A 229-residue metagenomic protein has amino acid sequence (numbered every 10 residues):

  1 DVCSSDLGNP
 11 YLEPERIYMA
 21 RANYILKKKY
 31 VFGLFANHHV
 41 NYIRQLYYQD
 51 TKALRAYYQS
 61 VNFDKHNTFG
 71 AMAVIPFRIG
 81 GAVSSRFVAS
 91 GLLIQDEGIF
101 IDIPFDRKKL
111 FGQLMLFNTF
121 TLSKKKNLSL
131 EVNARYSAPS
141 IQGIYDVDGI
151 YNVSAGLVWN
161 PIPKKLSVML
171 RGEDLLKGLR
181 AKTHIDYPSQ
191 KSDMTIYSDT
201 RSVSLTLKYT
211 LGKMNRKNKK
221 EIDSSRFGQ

Functional and structural regions predicted by a protein language model:
V2-S4: Short, small-residue-biased leader/transition segments that mark boundaries at the very start of proteins
L7, E13, V31-V88, E97-Q113: Outer membrane beta-barrel strand-and-loop segments of large Gram-negative receptors, especially TonB-dependent
L12, A20-L26, A71-F77, L116-F120 (+3 more regions): Residues on the lipid-exposed face of transmembrane beta-strands in outer-membrane beta-barrel proteins
R16-A20, L26, K65-F69, D106-L114 (+2 more regions): Residues that define the transmembrane beta-barrel architecture of outer-membrane proteins
K28, A36-V40, G91-E97, F120 (+4 more regions): Transmembrane beta-strands of outer-membrane beta-barrel pores
K28-F32, G81-F87, K124-L130, P163-V168 (+2 more regions): Repeated loop/turn-to-beta-strand initiation elements of outer-membrane beta-barrel proteins
L114-N160, L166, R171-K177, H184-P188: C-terminal beta-barrel architecture of Gram-negative outer-membrane proteins
P161-Q229: C-terminal beta-signal and adjacent terminal beta-strands/loops of Gram-negative outer-membrane beta-barrel proteins
